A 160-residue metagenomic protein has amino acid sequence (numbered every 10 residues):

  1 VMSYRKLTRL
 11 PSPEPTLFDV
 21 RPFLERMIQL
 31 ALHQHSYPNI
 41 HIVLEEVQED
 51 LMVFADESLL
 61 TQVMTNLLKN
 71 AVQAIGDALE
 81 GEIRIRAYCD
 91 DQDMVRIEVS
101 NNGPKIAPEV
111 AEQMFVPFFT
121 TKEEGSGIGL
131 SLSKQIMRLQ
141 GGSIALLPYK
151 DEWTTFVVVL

Functional and structural regions predicted by a protein language model:
L10-P13, M52-A55, T121: Conserved micro-motifs of the catalytic ATP-binding
H41-L51: Conserved catalytic submotifs in the C-terminal HATPase_c
E80-D93: Short beta-strand/loop element within the Bergerat-fold HATPase_c
N101: Acidic ATP/Mg2+-coordinating residue in the GHKL
I106-F118: Short conserved segment of the HATPase_c
G129, S133: Short alpha-helical Gxxx[C/S/T] motif in the catalytic ATP-binding
M137-R138: Detector for a conserved hydrophobic position within an alpha-helical segment of the HATPase_c
